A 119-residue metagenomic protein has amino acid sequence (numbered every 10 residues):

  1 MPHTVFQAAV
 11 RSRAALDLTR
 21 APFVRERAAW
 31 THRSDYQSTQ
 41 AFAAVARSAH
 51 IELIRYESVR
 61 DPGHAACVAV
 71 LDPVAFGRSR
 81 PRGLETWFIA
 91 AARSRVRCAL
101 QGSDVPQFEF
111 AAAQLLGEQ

Functional and structural regions predicted by a protein language model:
M1-Q119: Active-site and NAD+-binding cores of ADP-ribose-processing enzymes
